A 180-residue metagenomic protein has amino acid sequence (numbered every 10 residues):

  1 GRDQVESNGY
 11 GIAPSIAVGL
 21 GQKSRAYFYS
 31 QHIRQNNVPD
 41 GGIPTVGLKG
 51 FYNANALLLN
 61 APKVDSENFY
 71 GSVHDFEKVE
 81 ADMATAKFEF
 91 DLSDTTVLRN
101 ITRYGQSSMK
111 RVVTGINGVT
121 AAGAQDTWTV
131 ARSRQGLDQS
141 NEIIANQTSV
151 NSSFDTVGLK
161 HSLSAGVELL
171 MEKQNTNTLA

Functional and structural regions predicted by a protein language model:
G1, H32-R34, M171: Acidic, glycine-rich active-site loops and adjacent beta-strand->loop/helix elements that engage anionic groups
G1-G9, A17-K23, F90-L92, F154-D155: Outer-membrane beta-barrel pore proteins
S15-G19, K23-D91, Q106-N141, A180: Acidic/polar loop-and-plug regions of large Gram-negative outer-membrane beta-barrel proteins
A84-S107, R134-A180: Face-selective signature of the C-terminal outer-membrane beta-barrel domain
